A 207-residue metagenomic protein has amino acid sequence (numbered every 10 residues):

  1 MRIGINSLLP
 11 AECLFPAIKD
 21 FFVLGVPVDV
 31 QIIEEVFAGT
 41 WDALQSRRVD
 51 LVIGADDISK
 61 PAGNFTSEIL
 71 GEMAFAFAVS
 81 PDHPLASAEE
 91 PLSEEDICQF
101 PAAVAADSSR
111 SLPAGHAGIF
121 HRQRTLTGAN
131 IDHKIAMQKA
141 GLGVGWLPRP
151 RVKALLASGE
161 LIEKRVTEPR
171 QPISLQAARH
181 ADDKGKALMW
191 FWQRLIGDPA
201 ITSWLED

Functional and structural regions predicted by a protein language model:
R2-G4, V52, A78, A103 (+2 more regions): Short, well-ordered beta-strand segments
R2-P61: Central regulatory/effector-binding core of bacterial HTH transcription factors
N6, E35, A129, H180-D183: Structured loop/turn residues at secondary-structure junctions
N6-S7, D56, A106-S108, A181: Structural motif
C13-G25, W190-W204: Generic non-transmembrane alpha-helical segments
A38, G63-L142, L147, R151-P172 (+1 more regions): C-terminal regulatory
I173-H180: Charged, glycine-enriched surface loops/patches that mediate electrostatic binding to polyanionic ligands
G185-M189: Short, conserved charged micro-motifs
